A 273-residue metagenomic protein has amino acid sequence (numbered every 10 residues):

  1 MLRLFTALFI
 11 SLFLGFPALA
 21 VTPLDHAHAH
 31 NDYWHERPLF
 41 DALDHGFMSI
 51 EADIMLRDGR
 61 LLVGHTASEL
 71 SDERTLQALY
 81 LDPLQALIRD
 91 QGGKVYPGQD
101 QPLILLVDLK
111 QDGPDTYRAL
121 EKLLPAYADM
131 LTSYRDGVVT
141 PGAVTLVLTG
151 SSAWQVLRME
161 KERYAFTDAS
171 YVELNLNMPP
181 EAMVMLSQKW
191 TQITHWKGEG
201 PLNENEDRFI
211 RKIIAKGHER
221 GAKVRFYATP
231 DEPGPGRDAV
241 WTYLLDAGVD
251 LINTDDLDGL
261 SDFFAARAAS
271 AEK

Functional and structural regions predicted by a protein language model:
M1-L2: N-terminal secretory signal peptides that target proteins for export/translocation
F5-P17: Bacterial N-terminal signal peptides
V21-L24, D41-E51, M55-K273: Catalytic cores of phosphodiester-bond hydrolases, prominently lipid phosphodiesterases
H26-H30: N-terminal module-boundary/linker segments of secreted carbohydrate-active enzymes
D32-H35, L39: Start-of-domain marker
